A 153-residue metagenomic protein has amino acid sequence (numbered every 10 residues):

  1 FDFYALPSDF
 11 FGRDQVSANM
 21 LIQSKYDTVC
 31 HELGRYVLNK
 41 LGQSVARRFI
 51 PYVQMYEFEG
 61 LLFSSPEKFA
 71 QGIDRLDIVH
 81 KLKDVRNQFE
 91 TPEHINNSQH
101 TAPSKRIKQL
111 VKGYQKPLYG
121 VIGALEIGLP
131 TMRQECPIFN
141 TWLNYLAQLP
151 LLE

Functional and structural regions predicted by a protein language model:
D2-E153: C-terminal accessory helical subdomains adjacent to catalytic cores in phosphodiester- and nucleotide-handling enzymes
